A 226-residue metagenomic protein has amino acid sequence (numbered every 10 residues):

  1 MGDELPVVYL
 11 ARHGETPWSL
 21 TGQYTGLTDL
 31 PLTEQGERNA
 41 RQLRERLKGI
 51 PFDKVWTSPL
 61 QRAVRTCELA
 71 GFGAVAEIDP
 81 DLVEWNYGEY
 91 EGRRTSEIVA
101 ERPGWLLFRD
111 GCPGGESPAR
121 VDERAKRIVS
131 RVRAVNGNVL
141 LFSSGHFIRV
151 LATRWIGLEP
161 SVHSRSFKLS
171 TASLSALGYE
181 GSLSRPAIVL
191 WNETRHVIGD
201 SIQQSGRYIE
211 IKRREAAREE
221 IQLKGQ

Functional and structural regions predicted by a protein language model:
M1-P6, W85-S96, T153-Q226: Acidic, low-complexity terminal tails and accessory targeting/binding regions of phosphate-metabolizing enzymes
G2-D3, R41-L106: Phosphate-coordination/substrate-recognition cap region in phosphate-metabolizing enzymes
V8, V135-H146: Generic beta-sheet signal
V8-T66, P113-K126: Loop-to-helix element that buttresses phosphate recognition and phosphoryl-transfer chemistry
R46, L69, G73, R131 (+2 more regions): Active-site catalytic microenvironments for nucleophilic, acid-base chemistry
A100-R120, S184, K212-R218: Short glycine/proline- and acidic residue-enriched helix-loop micro-motifs that form flexible lids or anion-recognition
G145-R149, E180: GST superfamily/GST-like fold recognition
